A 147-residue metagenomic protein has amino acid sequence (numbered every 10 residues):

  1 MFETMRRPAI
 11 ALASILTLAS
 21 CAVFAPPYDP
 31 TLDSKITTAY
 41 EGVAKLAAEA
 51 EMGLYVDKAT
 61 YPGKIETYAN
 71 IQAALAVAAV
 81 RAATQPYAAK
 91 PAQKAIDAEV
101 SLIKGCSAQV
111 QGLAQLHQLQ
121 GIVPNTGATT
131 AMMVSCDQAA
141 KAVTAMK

Functional and structural regions predicted by a protein language model:
M1-L12: Bacterial N-terminal signal peptides that target proteins for export
T17-S20: C-terminal motif of bacterial Sec signal peptides marking the signal peptidase cleavage site
A22-F24: Bacterial signal peptide processing site
Y28-E51: Post-signal peptide N-terminal segment of mature Sec-exported envelope proteins
A48-K90: Alpha-helical segments in soluble extracytoplasmic regions
K58-A69, Q93-D97, V123-T130, V134: Short, charged, amphipathic alpha-helical segments
Q72-T126: Long, amphipathic, charge-rich alpha-helical segments that form helical bundles/coiled-coils
L116-K147: A charged, solvent-exposed segment within the mature domains of Sec-exported extracytoplasmic proteins
